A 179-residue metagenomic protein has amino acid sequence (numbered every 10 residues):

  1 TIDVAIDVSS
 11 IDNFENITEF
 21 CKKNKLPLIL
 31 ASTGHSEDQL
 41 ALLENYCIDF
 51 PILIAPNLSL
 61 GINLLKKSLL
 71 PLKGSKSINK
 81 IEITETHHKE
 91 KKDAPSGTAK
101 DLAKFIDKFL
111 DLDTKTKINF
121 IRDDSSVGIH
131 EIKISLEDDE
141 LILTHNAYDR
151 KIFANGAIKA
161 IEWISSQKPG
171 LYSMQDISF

Functional and structural regions predicted by a protein language model:
T1-N24: N-terminal glycine-/serine-/threonine-rich beta1-alpha1-beta2 phosphate-ribose binding loop of Rossmann-like
I2, S77-F179: C-terminal substrate-binding/catalytic lobe of Rossmann-fold NAD(P)-dependent oxidoreductases
D12, I17-E19, A31-I54, S59-N63 (+1 more regions): Rossmann-fold NAD(P)-binding glycine/threonine-rich loop
C21, L72, K76, I164: Hydrophobic pocket-lining residues that define ligand/cofactor binding sites across diverse proteins
K23, C47-D49, I78, D113: Short, well-ordered coil/turn elements that cap or connect secondary structure elements
P27-L28: A short hydrophobic/small-residue beta-strand
